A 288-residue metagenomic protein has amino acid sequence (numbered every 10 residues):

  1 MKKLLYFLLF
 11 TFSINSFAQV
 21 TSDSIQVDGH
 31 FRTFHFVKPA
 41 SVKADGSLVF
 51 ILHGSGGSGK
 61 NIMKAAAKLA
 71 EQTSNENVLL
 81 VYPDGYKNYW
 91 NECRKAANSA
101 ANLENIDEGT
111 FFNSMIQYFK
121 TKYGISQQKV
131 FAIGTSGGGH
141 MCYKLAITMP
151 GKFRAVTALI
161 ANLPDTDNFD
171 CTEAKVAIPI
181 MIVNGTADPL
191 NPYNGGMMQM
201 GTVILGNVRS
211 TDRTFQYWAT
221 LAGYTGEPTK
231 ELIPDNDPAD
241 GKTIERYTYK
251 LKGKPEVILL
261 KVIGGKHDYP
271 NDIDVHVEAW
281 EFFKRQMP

Functional and structural regions predicted by a protein language model:
M1-V20: Bacterial Sec-dependent N-terminal signal peptides
S16-L48, K60-A67, Q72-V78, E104 (+6 more regions): A domain-start/cap signature at the N-terminus of enzymes
I51-G54, Y82, K261: Structural cue for short, hydrophobic secondary-structure segments
G54-S58, G265: Active-site glycine-rich loops that stabilize anionic/oxyanionic intermediates across multiple enzyme folds
D84-D107: Cap/lid segment of the alpha/beta-hydrolase catalytic domain
A101-Y123: Alpha/beta-hydrolase active-site loop
I182-N184: Short beta-strand/loop motif that positions the catalytic acidic residue of the alpha/beta-hydrolase fold
D274-P288: Catalytic active-site module of serine/aspartate enzymes centered on a nucleophile-bearing elbow/loop
